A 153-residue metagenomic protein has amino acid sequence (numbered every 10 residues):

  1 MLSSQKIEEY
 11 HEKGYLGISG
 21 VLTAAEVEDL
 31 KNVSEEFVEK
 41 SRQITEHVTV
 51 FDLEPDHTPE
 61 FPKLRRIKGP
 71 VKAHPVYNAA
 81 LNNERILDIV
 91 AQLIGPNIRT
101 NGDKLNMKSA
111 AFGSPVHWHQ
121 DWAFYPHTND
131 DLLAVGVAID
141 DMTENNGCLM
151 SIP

Functional and structural regions predicted by a protein language model:
M1-K13, S19-W118, A123-H127: Non-heme Fe(II)-dependent double-stranded beta-helix
G17, H117, A134, A138 (+1 more regions): Conserved beta-strand segments that form the floor/walls of ligand-binding pockets within enzyme and binding domains
A25, D130-L132, S151: Single-residue recognition of alpha-helix boundary sites
L93, P126-E144: Short, conserved beta-strand element in jelly-roll/cupin
D103, L133, G147: Change "...and in nucleic-acid phosphodiester-cleaving endonucleases..." to "...and in nucleic-acid processing enzymes
E144-P153: Double-stranded beta-helix
